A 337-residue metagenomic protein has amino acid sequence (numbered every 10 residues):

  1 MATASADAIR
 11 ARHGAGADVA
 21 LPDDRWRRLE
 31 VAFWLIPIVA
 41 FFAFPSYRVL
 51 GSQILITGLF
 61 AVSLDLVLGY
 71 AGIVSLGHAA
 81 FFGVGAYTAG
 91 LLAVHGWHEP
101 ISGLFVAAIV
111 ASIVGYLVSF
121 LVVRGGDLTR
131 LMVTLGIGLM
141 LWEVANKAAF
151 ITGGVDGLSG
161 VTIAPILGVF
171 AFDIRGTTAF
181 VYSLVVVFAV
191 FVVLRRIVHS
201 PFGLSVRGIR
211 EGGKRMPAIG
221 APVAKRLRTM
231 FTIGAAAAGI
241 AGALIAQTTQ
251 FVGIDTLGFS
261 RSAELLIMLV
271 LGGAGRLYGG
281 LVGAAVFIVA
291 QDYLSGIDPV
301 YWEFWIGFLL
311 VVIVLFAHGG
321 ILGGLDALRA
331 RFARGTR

Functional and structural regions predicted by a protein language model:
A2-R337: Transmembrane alpha-helices and adjacent helix-loop boundaries
